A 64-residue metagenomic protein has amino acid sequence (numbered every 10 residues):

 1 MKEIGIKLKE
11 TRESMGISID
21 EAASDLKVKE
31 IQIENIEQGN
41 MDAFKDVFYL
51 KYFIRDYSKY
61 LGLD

Functional and structural regions predicted by a protein language model:
M1-D64: Cytosolic/nucleoplasmic/matrix-facing N-terminal domains/tails of membrane-anchored or organelle-targeted proteins
